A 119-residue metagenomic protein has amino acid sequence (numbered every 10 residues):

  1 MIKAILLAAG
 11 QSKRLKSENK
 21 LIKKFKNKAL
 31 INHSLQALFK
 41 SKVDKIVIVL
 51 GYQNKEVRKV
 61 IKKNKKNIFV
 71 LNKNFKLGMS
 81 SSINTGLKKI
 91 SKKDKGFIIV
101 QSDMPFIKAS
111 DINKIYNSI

Functional and structural regions predicted by a protein language model:
M1-K16: N-terminal nucleotide-binding beta1-loop-alpha1 segment
A4, F25, N64-N67: Short acidic, glycine/proline-enriched helix-loop-strand junctions
L15, V57-I61, I115: Hydrophobic packing residues within well-ordered alpha-helices of enzyme cores
L21-L35: Short catalytic helix/loop segments, enriched in acidic residues and glycine and frequently bearing histidine
H33-G96, A109: Conserved N-terminal catalytic core of the sugar/cofactor nucleotidyltransferase
S102-M104: Short acidic donor-binding/metal-coordinating loop in glycosyltransferase active sites
S110-I119: Conserved donor-nucleotide/metal-binding helix-loop-beta segment in metal-dependent transferases, i.e., the alpha-helix
